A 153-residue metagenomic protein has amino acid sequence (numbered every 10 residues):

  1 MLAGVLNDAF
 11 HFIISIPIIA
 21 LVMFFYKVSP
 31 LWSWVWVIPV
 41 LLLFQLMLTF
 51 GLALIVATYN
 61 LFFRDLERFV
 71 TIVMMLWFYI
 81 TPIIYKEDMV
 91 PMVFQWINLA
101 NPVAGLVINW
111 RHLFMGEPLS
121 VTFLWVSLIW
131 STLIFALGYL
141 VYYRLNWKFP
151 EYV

Functional and structural regions predicted by a protein language model:
M1-R68, S120-Y142: Alpha-helical transmembrane segments and their short interhelical loops
A3, T71-L76, N98-A100: Central hydrophobic cores of alpha-helical transmembrane segments in multi-pass integral membrane proteins
I55-F62, D88-V93, W147: A cytosolic-side transmembrane-helix exit/cap motif
R64-P82: Pore- or pathway-lining transmembrane helices of multi-pass membrane proteins that form conduits for solutes/ions
T81-L133: Membrane-interfacial helix-loop-helix junctions in multi-pass membrane proteins
Y143-V153: Short cytosolic juxtamembrane segments of multi-pass membrane proteins
